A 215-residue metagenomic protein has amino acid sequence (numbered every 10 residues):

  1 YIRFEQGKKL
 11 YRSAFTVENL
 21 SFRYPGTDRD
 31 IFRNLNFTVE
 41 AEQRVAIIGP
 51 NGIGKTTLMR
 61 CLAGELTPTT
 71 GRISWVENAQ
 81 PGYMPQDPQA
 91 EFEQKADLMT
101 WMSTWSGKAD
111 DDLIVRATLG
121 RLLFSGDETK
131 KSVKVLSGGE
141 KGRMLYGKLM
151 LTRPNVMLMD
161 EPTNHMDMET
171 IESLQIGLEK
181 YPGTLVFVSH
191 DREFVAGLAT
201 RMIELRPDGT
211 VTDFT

Functional and structural regions predicted by a protein language model:
I2-E5: Pre-Walker A segment
G7-T215: ABC ATP-binding cassette signature C-motif
